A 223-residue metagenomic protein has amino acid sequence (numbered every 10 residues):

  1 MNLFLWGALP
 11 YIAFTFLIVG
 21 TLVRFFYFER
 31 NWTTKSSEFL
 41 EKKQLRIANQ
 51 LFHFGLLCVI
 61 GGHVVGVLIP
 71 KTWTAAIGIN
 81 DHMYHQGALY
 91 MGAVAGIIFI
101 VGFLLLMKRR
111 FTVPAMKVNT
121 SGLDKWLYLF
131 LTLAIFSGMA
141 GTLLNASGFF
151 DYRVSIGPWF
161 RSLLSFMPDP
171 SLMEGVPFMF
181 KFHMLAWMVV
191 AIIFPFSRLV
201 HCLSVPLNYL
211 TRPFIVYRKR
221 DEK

Functional and structural regions predicted by a protein language model:
M1-L17: Hydrophobic transmembrane alpha-helical segments in integral membrane proteins
G7, I18, L22-E41: An N-terminal structural lobe/cap that precedes and organizes the functional/catalytic core across diverse proteins
F14-F28, V59-V67: Alpha-helical transmembrane segments of multi-pass membrane proteins
T34-Q50, L56-L57, G61-S162, E174-F178 (+5 more regions): Long, contiguous internal "core" modules enriched in hydrophobic/ aromatic residues
